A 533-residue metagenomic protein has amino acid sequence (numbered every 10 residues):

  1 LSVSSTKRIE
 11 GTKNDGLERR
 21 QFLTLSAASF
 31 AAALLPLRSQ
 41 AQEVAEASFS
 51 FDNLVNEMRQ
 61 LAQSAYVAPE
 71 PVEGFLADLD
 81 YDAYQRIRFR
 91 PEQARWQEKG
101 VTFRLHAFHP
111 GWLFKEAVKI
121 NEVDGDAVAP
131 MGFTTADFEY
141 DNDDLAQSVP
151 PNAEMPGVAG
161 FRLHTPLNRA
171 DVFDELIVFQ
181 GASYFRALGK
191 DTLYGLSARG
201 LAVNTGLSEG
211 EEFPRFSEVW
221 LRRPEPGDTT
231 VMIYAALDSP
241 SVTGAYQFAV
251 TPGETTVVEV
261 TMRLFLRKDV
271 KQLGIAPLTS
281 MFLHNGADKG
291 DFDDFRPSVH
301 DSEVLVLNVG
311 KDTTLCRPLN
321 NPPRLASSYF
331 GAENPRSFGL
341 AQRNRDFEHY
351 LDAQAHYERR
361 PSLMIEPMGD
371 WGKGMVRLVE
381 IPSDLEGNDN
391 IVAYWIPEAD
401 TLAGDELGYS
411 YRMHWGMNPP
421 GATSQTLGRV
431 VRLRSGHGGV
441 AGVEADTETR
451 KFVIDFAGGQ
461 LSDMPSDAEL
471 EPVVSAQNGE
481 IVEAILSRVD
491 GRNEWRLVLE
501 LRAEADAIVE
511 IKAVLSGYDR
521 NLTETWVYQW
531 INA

Functional and structural regions predicted by a protein language model:
L1-Q21, A28-L37, Q42: N-terminal secretory signal peptides
Q42-Y81, R88-R90, F108, H349-A533: Terminal accessory/anchoring regions of large secretory-pathway or extracellular enzymes
S64-L207: Solvent-exposed N-terminal domain segments of exported/luminal and surface proteins
D82, E154, I177-S183, A187 (+4 more regions): A contiguous, surface-exposed recognition patch within enzymatic or periplasmic domains that forms
D82-Q85, R90-R95, D126-P130, T256 (+3 more regions): Primarily extracytoplasmic ectodomains and periplasmic/lumenal surface modules that are beta-strand-rich
V118, V231-I233, G244-F248, V258-V260 (+5 more regions): Hydrophobic residues positioned within well-ordered beta-strands of beta-sheet architectures
G195-G253, G369-D384, N388: Extended, loop-rich substrate-binding clefts of extracytoplasmic carbohydrate-active enzymes
A235-H284: Acidic, contiguous internal or C-terminal segments within carbohydrate-active enzymes that form a structured patch used
